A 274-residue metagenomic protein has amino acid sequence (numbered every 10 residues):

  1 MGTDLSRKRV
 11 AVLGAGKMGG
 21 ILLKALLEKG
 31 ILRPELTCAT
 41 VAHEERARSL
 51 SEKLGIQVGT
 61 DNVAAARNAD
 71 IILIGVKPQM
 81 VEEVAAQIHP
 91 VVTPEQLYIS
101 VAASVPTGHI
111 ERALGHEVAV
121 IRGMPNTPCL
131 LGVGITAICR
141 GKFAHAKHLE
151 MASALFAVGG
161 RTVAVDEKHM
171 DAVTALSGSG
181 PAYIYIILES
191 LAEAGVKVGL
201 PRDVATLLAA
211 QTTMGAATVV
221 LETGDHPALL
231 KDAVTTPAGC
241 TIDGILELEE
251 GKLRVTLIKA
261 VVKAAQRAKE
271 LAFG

Functional and structural regions predicted by a protein language model:
M1-T60, A64-R67, V133, V196-K197: NAD(P)+-binding Rossmann beta1-loop-alpha1 motif at the extreme N-terminus of oxidoreductases
G2-S6, A210-G274: NAD(P)-dependent Rossmann-like dehydrogenase/reductase catalytic/cofactor-binding core
L22, H43-E45, K53-L54, N62-I138: Rossmann-like NAD(P)(H) cofactor-binding subdomain of soluble oxidoreductases
L32-R33, T93, G115, A157: Short conserved AdoMet
L36-T37, A47, A65, P201-L208 (+2 more regions): Small-residue helix-packing motif on alpha-helices
H109-A119, I135-A172, Y185-E222, R267: Internal alpha-helical scaffold of NAD(P)-dependent oxidoreductase catalytic cores
V173-A182, K231: A short glycine-threonine-serine/GTX helix/turn-capping micro-motif
